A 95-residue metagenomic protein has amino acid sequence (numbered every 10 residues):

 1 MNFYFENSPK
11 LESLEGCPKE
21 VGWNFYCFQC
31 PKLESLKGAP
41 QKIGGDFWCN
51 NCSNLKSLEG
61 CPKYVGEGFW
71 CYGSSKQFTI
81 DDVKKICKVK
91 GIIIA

Functional and structural regions predicted by a protein language model:
M1-K10, P18-K32, P40-N54, G60-F78 (+1 more regions): Concave beta-strand-loop units of leucine-rich repeat
D82-K85: N-terminal leader/targeting and pre-domain segments
